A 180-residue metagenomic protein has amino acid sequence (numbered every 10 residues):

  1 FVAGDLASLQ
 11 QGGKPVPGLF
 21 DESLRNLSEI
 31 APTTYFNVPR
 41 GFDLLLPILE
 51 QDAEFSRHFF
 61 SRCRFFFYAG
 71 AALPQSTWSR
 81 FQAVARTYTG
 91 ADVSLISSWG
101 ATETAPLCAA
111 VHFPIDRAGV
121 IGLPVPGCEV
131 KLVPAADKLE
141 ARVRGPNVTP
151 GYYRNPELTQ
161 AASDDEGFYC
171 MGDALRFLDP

Functional and structural regions predicted by a protein language model:
L6-K138, P146, S163: Conserved adenylate-forming
V133, L139-P180: Conserved ATP-binding/catalytic segment of the ANL
